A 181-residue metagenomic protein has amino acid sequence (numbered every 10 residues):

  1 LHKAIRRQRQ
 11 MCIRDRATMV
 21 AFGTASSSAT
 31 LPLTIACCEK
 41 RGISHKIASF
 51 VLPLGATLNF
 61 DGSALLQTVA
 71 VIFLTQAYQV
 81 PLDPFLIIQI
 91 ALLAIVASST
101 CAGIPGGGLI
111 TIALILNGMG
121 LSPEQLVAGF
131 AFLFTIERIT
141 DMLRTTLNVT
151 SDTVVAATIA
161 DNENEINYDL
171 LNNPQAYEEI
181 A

Functional and structural regions predicted by a protein language model:
L1-I13: Single conserved hydrophobic/aromatic residue that forms the stacking wall/gate of nucleotide- or nucleobase-binding
K3, P32, H45, S122-G129: Short, structured coil/loop segments at alpha-helix boundaries
A4, A17, F60, R138-I139 (+1 more regions): Hydrophobic alpha-helical segments, especially transmembrane helices and their immediate juxtamembrane helical caps
R16-T24, A113-G120: Small-residue-rich segments of transmembrane alpha-helices in multi-pass membrane proteins, especially helix faces
A17, A21-S98, A156, N173: Helix-loop-helix junctions within the multi-pass membrane cores of secondary transporters/permeases
T68-A181: Transmembrane alpha-helical segments and their short flanking loops that form helix-hairpins/helix-helix interfaces
